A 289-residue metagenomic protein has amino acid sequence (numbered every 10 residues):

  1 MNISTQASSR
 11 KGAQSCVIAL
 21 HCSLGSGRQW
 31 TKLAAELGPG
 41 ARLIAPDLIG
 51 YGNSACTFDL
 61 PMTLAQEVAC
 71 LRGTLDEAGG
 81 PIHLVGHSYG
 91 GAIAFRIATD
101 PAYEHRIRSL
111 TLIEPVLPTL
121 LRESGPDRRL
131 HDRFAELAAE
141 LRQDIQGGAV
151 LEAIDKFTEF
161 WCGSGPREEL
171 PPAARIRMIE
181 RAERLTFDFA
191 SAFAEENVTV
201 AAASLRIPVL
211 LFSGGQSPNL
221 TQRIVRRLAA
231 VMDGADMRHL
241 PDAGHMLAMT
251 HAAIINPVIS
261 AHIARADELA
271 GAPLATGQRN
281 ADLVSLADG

Functional and structural regions predicted by a protein language model:
Q6-C56, G80: Conserved HGGG/HGGXW glycine-rich cap/lid loop of the alpha/beta-hydrolase fold
L20-C22, S88, G214: Glycine-rich His-Gly loop
W30-T31, S54-L60, L121-S124, Q222-R223: Conserved catalytic-core motifs of eukaryotic protein kinase domains, centered on the activation segment
A35, I44-V85, Y89, R96-D100 (+1 more regions): Active-site loop/oxyanion-hole signature of alpha/beta-hydrolase fold enzymes
T99-D100, E104-D144: Flexible "cap/lid" loop of the alpha/beta hydrolase fold
Q146-T186: Conserved alpha/beta-hydrolase catalytic His-Asp/Glu region
A174-A230, H239: Conserved serine/cysteine hydrolase catalytic core
G234-G289: Catalytic active-site module of serine/aspartate enzymes centered on a nucleophile-bearing elbow/loop
